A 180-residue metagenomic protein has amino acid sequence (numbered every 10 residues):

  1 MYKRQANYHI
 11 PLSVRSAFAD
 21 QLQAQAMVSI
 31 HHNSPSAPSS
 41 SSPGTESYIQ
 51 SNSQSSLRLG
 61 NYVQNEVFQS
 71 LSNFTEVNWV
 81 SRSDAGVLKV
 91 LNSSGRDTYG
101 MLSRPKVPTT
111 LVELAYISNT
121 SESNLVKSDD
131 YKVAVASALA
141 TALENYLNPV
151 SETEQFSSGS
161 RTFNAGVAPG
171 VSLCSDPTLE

Functional and structural regions predicted by a protein language model:
K3-L179: Active-site-proximal helix/loop segments of hydrolytic enzymes
